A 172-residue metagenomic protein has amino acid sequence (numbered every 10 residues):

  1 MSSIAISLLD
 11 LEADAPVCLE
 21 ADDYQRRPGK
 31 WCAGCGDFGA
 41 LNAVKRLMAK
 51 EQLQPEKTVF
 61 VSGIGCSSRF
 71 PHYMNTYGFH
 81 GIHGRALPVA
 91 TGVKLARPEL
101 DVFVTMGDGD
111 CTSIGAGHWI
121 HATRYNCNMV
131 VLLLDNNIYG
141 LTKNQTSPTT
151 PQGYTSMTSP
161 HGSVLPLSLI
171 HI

Functional and structural regions predicted by a protein language model:
M1-V17, R26-R27: Flexible, low-complexity linker and terminal segments
A13-D14, V44-V61, R97-E99, A116-C127: Long, contiguous secondary-structure blocks with strong helical propensity
P16-I82: Active-site diphosphate/adenylate-binding microenvironment
K30-G34, T105-G109, Y154-P166: Flexible, glycine/proline-enriched loop segments at strand-loop-helix junctions that form or flank small-ligand binding
G39, S113, L165-S168: Residue-level recognition of alpha-helix initiation/capping sites
I64-G140: Thiamine diphosphate
N137-G153: Glycine-rich anion/phosphate-binding loop at the beta-strand->alpha-helix junction
I170-I172: Conserved small/polar residues in nucleotide/adenosyl-binding loops
